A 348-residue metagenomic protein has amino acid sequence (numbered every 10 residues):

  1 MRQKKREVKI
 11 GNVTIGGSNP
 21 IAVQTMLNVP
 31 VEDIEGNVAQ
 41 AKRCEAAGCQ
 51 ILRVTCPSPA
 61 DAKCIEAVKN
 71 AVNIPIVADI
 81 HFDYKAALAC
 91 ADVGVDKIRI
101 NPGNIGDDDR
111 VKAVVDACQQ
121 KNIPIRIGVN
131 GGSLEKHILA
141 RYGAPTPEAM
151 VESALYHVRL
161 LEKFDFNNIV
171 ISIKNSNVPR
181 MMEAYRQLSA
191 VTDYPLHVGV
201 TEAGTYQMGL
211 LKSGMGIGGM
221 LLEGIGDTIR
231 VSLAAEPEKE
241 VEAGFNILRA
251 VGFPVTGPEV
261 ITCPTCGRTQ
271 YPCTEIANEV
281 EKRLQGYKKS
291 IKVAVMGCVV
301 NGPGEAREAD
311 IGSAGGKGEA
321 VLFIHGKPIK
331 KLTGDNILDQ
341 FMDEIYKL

Functional and structural regions predicted by a protein language model:
M1-M26, Q119, K282: N-terminal amphipathic alpha-helix/helix-capping segment at the start of soluble metabolic enzymes
S18-G36, T55-P57, I74-F82, I138-V151 (+1 more regions): Active-site mouth loops of central-metabolism enzymes
I21-L27, L52-V54, I76-I80, I98-I100 (+6 more regions): Hydrophobic faces of well-ordered beta-strands that scaffold small-molecule active sites in alpha/beta enzyme cores
I34, E45-K69, R99-D107, I169-V178: Glycine-rich, proline-tolerant flexible connector loops at the mouths of alpha/beta enzymes
P59-I80, A113-I125, Y185-L196, V280-L284: Alpha-helix-loop-beta-strand connector modules within alpha/beta enzyme cores
A71-I74, D92-I98, Q119-N122, S189-P195 (+3 more regions): Glycine-enriched alpha-helix->loop->beta-strand junction motifs that scaffold or abut catalytic
K85-R126: Hydrophobic or amphipathic alpha-helical targeting/insertion segments
N130-S133, I138-Q285: Catalytic alpha/beta core domains of metabolic enzymes, predominantly
